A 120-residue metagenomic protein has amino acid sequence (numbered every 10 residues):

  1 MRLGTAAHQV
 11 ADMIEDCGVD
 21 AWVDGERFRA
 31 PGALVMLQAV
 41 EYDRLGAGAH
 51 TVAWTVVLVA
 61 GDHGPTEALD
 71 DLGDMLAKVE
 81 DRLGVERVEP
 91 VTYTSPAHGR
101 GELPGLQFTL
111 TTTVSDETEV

Functional and structural regions predicted by a protein language model:
M1-E26, L34-V120: Charged, amphipathic alpha-helical segments and their flanking helix caps
